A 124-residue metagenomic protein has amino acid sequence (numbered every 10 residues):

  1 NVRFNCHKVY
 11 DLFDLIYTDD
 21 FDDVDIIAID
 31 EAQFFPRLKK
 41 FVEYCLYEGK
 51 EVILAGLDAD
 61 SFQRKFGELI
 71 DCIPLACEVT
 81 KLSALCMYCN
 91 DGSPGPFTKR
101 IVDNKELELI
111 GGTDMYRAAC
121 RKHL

Functional and structural regions predicted by a protein language model:
N1-T18, D60-D71, A84, P94 (+1 more regions): Conserved P-loop
F21-F35: Conserved P-loop NTPase "ATPase switch" module shared by AAA+ and STAND
D25, A76-C77: Conserved acidic residues
A28, K50-D58: Structural recognition of the conserved hydrophobic beta-strand(s) that form the central parallel beta-sheet of P-loop
E31-V42, A59-F66: Conserved ATPase-coupling elements of RecA-like P-loop NTPase cores
F41-E48, E68-L75: Catalytic-core regions built around general acid/base machinery
E78-N90: Conserved AAA+ ATPase "SRH/arginine-finger" region at the nucleotide-binding site
F97: Short clusters of hydrophobic/aromatic residues that line enzyme substrate/ligand-binding pockets
